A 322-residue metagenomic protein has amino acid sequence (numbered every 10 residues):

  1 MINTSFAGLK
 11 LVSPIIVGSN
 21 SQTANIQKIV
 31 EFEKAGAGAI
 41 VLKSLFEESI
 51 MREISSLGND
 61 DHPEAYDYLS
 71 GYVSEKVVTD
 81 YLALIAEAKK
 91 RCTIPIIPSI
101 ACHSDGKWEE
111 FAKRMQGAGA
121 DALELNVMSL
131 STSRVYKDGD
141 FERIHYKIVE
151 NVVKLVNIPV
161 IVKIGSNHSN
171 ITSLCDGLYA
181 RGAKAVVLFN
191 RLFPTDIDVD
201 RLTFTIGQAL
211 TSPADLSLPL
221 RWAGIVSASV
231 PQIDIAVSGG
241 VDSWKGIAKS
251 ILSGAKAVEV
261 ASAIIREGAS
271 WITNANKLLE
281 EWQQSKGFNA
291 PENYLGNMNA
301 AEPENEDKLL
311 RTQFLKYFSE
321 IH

Functional and structural regions predicted by a protein language model:
M1, P63-Y68, V77, A83: Macrodomain-like recognition of ADP-ribose-binding/processing modules
M1-G18, Y81-K89: N-terminal amphipathic alpha-helix/helix-capping segment at the start of soluble metabolic enzymes
K10-I16, S70-G71, P159-V160: Short, basic, glycine/proline-bearing loop/turn elements
S19-T23: Glycine-rich phosphate/pyrophosphate-binding beta-alpha loops
N25-D60, T79-A86, K90-I97, A101-V237 (+2 more regions): Alpha/beta enzyme core
S56-Y72: Active-site gating loops and adjacent loop-to-helix segments of metal-dependent hydrolytic enzymes
I235, A290-P291: Acidic/polar loop patches that form or flank catalytic/metal-binding clefts of enzymes that bind anionic ligands
R266-K286, E292-H322: C-terminal extensions of enzymes
